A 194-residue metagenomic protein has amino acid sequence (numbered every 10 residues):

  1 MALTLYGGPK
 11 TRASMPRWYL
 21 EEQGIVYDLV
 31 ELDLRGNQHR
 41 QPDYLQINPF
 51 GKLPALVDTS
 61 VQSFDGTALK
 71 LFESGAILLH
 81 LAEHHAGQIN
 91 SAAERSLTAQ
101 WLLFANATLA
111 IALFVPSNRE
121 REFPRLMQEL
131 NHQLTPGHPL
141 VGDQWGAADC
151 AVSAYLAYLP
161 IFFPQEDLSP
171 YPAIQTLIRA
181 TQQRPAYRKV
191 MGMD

Functional and structural regions predicted by a protein language model:
M1-S117, R121-R125, N131: GST-like domain detector, emphasizing the conserved glutathione-binding G-site in the N-terminal thioredoxin-like
F50, H84, P136-G137, R184: Structured helix-beta-strand junction loops
E94, K189-D194: Short, flexible loop/turn segments with low-complexity composition
W101-Q183, V190: GST-like fold's C-terminal all-alpha helical module
